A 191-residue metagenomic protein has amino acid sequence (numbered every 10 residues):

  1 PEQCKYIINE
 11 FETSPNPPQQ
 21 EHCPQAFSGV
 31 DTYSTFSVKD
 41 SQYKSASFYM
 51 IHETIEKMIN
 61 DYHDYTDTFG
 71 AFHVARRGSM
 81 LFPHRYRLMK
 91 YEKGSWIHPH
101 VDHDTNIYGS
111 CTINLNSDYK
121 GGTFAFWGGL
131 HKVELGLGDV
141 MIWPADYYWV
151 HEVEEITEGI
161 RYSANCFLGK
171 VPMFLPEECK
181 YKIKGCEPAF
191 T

Functional and structural regions predicted by a protein language model:
P1-V140, Y148-T191: Fe(II)/2-oxoglutarate oxygenase catalytic core
